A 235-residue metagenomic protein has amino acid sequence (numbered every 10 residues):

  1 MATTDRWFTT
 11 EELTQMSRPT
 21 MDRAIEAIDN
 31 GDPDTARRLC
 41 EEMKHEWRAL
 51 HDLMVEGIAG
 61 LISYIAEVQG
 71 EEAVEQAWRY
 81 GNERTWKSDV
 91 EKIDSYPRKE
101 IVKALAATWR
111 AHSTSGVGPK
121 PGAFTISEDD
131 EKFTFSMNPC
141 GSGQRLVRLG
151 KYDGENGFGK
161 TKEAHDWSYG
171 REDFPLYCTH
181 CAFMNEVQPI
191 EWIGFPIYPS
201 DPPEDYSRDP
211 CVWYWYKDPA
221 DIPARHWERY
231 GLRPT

Functional and structural regions predicted by a protein language model:
M1-P210, K217-T235: N-terminal accessory segment detector
